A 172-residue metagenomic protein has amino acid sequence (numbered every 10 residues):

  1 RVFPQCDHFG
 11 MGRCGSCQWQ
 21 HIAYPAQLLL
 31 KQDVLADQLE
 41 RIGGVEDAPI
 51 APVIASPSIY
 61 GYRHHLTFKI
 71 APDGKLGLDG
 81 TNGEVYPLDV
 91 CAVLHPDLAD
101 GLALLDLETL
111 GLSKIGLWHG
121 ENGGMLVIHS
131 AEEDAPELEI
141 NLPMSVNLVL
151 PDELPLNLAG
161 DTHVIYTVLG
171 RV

Functional and structural regions predicted by a protein language model:
R1-V172: Accessory RNA-recognition modules of RNA-modification enzymes
